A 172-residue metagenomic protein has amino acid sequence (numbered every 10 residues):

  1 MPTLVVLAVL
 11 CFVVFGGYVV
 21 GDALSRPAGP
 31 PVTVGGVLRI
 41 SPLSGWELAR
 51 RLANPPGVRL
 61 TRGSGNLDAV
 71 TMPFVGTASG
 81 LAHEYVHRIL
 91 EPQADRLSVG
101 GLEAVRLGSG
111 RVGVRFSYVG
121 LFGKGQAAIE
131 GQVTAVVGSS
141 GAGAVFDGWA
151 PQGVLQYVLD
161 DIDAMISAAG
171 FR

Functional and structural regions predicted by a protein language model:
M1-V19: Hydrophobic membrane-insertion alpha-helices, especially the h-region of bacterial N-terminal signal peptides
G17, A23-L24, L48-Q156: Conserved polar/disulfide-associated segments of primarily extracytoplasmic proteins
A23-P55: N-terminal "mature-domain start" segment
V32, A69-T71, M165-S167: Juxtamembrane/interface motifs at transmembrane-helix termini
L38, V154-Y157, D161: Extracytoplasmic/periplasmic, Sec-exported soluble proteins
L159, A164-R172: Charge-rich, low-complexity intrinsically disordered segments
